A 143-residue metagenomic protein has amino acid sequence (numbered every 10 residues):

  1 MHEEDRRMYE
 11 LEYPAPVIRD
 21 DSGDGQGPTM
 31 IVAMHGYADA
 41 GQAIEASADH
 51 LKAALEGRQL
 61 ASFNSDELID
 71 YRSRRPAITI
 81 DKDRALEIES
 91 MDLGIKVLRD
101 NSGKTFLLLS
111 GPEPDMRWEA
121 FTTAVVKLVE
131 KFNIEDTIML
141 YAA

Functional and structural regions predicted by a protein language model:
H2-G111: N-terminal short beta-loop-beta anion/metal-coordinating cradle
E87-A143: Glycine-rich phosphate- or other oxyanion-binding loops that anchor nucleotides, phosphorylated ligands
